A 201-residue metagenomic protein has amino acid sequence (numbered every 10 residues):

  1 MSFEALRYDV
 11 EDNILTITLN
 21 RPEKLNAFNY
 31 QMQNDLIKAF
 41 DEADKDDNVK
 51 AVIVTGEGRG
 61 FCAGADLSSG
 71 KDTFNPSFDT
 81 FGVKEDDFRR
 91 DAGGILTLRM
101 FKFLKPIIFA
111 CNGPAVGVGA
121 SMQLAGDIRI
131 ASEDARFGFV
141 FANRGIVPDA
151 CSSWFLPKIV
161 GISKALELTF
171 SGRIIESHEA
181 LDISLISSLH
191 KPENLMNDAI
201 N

Functional and structural regions predicted by a protein language model:
M1-E57, T73: Conserved CoA-thioester-binding segment of acyl-CoA-metabolizing enzymes
I17, V54, D66, M122-L124 (+1 more regions): Hydrophobic/aromatic residues within transmembrane alpha-helices of multi-pass small-molecule transporters
N20, A65, N112: Histidine-centered beta-alpha loop that forms part of the nucleotide-sugar donor binding/catalytic region in diverse
Q31, D35, A92, R99 (+1 more regions): Charged catalytic carboxylate motif
G56-R99, A115, G145: Glycine- (often His-adjacent) and acidic-residue-rich active-site loop that binds/positions the CoA thioester
L98-N201: Crotonase-fold acyl-CoA enzyme core
